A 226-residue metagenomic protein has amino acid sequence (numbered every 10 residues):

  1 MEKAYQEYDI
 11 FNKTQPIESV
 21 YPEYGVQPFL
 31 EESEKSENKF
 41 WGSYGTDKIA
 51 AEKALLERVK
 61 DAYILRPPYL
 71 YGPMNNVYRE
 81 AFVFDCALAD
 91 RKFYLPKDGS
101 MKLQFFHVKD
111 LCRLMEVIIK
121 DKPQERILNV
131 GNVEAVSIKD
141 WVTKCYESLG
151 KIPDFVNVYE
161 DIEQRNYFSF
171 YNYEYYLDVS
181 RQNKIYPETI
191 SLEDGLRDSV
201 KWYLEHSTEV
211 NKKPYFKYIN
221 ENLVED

Functional and structural regions predicted by a protein language model:
M1-S43: Conserved Rossmann-fold NAD(P)-dependent oxidoreductase catalytic core, especially the SDR/UDP-sugar
W41-G42, P68-Y78, K97-K109, E134: Glycine-rich "substrate-gating" loop/helix at the edge of Rossmann-like oxidoreductase active sites
S43-D47, H107, L192: The catalytic Tyr-centered alpha-helix of NAD(P)H-dependent dehydrogenases
I49-M74: Conserved beta-loop-beta element that borders a ligand/cofactor-binding pocket
F84-Y94, M101-V136, T143, K201: Alpha-helical substrate-binding/gating segment
F106, V136, L177, P187-S191: Residue-level signal for the nucleotide or nucleotide-sugar donor/cofactor binding architecture
V117-E174, S207, F216, L223-V224: Mid/C-terminal beta-alpha module of Rossmann-like enzyme folds, strongest in SDR-family dehydrogenases/epimerases
L192-D226: Amphipathic terminal alpha-helices
